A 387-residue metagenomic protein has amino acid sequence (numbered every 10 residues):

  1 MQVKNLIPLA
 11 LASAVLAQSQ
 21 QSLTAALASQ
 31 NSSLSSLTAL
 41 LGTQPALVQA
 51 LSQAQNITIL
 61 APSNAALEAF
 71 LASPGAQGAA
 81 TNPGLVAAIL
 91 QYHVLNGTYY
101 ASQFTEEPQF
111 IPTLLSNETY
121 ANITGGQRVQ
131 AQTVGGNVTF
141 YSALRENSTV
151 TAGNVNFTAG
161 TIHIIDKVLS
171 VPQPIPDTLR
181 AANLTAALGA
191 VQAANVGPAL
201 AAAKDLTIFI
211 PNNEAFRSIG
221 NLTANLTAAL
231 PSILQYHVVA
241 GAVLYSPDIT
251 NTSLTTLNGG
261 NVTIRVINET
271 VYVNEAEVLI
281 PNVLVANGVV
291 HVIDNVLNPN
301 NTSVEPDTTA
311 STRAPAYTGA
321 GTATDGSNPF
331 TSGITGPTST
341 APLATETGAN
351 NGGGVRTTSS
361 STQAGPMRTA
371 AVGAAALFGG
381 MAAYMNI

Functional and structural regions predicted by a protein language model:
Q2-Q363, M367-I387: Mature, structured domains of secreted/extracytosolic soluble proteins
